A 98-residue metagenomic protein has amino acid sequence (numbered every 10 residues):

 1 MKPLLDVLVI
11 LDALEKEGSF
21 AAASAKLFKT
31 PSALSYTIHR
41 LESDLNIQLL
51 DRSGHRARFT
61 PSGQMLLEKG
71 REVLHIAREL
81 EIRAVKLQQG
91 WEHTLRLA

Functional and structural regions predicted by a protein language model:
M1-D6, G90: Short helix-coil-helix linker/hinge
V7, D44-L45, L66-Q88: Alpha-helical linker/hinge and terminal dimerization helices associated with HTH transcriptional regulators
D12-F28: Short helix-boundary/capping micro-motifs
E17, K26, R40-Q48: Residue cluster at the C-terminal edge of the helix-turn-helix DNA-binding motif
S19-F20, I38, R52: Helix-turn-helix DNA-binding elements, focusing on the entry/boundary residues of the two helices that contact DNA
E42-P61: A short LG(V/I)-centered, amphipathic sequence patch enriched for acidic residue(s) preceding the LG motif
V85-A98: Interdomain hinge and pocket-entrance segments immediately C-terminal to HTH DNA-binding domains
